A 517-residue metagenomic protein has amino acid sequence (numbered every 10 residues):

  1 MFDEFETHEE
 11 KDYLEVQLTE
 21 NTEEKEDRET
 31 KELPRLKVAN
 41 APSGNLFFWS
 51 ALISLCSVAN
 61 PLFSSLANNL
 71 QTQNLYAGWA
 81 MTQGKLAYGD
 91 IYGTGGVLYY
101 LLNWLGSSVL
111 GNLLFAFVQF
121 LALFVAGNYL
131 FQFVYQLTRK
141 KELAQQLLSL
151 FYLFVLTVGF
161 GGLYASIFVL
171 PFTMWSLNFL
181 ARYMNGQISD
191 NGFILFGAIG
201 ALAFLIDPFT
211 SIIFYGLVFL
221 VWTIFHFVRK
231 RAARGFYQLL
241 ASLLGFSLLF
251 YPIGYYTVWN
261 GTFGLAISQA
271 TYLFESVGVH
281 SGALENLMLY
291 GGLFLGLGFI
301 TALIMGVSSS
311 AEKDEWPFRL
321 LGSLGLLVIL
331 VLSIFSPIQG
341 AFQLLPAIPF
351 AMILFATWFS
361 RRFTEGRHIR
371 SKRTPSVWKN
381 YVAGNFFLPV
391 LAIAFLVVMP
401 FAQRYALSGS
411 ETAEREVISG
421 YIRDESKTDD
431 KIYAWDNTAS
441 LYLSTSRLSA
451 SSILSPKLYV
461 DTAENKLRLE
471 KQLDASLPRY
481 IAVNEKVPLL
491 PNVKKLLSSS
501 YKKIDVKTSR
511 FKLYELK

Functional and structural regions predicted by a protein language model:
F117-R139, W175: Transmembrane-helix motifs of polytopic, lipid-linked glycan transferases
L130-F154: Transmembrane-helix signature of polytopic, membrane-embedded enzymes that assemble or transfer cell-envelope glycans
T138, S176-F193, I304-D314, F359: Membrane-interface transmembrane helices that cradle and orient dolichyl/undecaprenyl
G159-V169: Short acidic/glycine- and proline-prone juxtamembrane loop motifs at membrane-interface regions of multi-pass membrane
R182-L202, F236, S323: Short hydrophobic alpha-helices at membrane interfaces in multi-pass membrane enzymes
N191-T210, F214, F219, V328-L332: Membrane-interface alpha helices of multi-pass inner-membrane proteins
S336-K379: Hydrophobic/aromatic-rich transmembrane helices and adjacent perimembrane loops
A406-D461, L469-L490, S509: Short periplasmic/luminal acceptor-recognition loop of GT-C membrane glycosyltransferases, typified by
